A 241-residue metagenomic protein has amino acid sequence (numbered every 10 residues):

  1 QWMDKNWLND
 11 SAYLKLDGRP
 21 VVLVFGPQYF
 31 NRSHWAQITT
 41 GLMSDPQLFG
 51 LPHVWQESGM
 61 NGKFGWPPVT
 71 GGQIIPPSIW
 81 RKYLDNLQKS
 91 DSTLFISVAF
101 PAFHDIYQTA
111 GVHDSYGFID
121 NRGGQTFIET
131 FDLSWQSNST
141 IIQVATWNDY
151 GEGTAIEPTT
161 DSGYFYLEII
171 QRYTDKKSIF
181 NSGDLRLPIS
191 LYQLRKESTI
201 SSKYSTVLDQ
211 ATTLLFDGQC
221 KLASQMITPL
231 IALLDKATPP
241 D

Functional and structural regions predicted by a protein language model:
Q1-D241: Glycan-processing catalytic domains of CAZymes
